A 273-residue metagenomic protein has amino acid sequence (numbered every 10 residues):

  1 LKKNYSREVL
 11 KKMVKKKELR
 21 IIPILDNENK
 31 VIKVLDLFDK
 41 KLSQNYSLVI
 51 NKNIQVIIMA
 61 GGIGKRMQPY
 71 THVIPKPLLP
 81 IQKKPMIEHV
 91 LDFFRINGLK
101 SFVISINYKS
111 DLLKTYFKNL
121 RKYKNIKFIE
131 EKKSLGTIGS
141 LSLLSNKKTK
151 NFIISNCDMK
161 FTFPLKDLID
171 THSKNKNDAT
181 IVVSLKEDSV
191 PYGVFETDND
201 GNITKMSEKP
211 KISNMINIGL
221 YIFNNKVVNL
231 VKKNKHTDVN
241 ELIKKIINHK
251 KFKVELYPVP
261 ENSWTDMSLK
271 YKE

Functional and structural regions predicted by a protein language model:
L1-R20, I24-D26, K41-Q44: The conserved cystathionine-beta-synthase
L19-I21, Y192, I218: Short loop/turn microsegments at loop-to-beta-strand junctions
I32-F38: Short hydrophobic beta-strand motif reused across regulatory alpha/beta modules
F38-V73, M86, K251: N-terminal nucleotide-binding beta1-loop-alpha1 segment
Y46-S47, K52, K84-K160, D167 (+1 more regions): Conserved N-terminal catalytic core of the sugar/cofactor nucleotidyltransferase
I153, K160, K166-S173, K186-S189 (+1 more regions): Catalytic-core segments of class I nucleotidyltransferases/pyrophosphorylases that form NMP-activated intermediates
N175-L185: A short, conserved acidic/glycine-rich loop-to-beta-strand motif that forms the donor nucleotide-sugar/metal
